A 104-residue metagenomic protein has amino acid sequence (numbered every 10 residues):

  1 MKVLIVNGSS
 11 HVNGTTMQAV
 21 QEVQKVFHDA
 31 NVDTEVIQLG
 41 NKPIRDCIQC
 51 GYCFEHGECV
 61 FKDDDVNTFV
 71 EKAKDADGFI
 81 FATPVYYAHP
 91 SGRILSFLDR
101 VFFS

Functional and structural regions predicted by a protein language model:
M1-S104: N-terminal beta1-alpha1-beta2 submodule of the flavodoxin-like/Rossmannoid cofactor-binding fold
